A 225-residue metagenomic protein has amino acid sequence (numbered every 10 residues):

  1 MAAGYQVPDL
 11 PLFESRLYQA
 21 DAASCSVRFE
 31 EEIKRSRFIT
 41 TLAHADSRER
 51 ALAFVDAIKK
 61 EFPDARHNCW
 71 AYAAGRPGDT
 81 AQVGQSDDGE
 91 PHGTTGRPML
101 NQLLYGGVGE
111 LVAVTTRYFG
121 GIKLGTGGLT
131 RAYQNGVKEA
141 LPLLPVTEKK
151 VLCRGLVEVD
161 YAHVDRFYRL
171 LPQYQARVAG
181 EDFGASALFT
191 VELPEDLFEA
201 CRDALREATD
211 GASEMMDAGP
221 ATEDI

Functional and structural regions predicted by a protein language model:
M1-G93, M216-I225: C-terminal regulatory domains involved in ligand/effector binding and gene-expression control
A51-F54, Y133, F167-L170, C201-A204: Hydrophobic side chains in well-ordered alpha-helices
A65-C69, L144-V151, A179, E214-A218: Flexible, glycine/charged-enriched surface loops at secondary-structure junctions
T95-L143: Active-site beta-strand/loop microenvironment that shapes enzyme catalytic pockets
P145-H163, V191: Short glycine-/aliphatic-rich beta-strand segments at the starts of folded cytosolic domains
E158-A176, A200: Short amphipathic alpha-helix segments
V178-F183, T209-I225: Conserved short beta-strand edge segments in small beta-sheet-based binding/regulatory domains
E195-M216: Mixed-charge, glycine-accented linear interaction segment located at domain edges/termini
